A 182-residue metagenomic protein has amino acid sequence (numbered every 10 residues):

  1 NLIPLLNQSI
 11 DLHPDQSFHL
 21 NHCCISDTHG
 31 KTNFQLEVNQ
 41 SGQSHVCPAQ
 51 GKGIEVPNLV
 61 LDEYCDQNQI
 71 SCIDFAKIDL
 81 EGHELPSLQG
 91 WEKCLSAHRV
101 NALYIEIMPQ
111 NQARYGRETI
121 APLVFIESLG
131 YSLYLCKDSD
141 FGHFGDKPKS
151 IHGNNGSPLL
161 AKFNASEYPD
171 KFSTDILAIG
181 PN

Functional and structural regions predicted by a protein language model:
N1-N182: Phosphate/nucleotide-binding beta-alpha loop and adjacent structural elements of enzyme active sites
